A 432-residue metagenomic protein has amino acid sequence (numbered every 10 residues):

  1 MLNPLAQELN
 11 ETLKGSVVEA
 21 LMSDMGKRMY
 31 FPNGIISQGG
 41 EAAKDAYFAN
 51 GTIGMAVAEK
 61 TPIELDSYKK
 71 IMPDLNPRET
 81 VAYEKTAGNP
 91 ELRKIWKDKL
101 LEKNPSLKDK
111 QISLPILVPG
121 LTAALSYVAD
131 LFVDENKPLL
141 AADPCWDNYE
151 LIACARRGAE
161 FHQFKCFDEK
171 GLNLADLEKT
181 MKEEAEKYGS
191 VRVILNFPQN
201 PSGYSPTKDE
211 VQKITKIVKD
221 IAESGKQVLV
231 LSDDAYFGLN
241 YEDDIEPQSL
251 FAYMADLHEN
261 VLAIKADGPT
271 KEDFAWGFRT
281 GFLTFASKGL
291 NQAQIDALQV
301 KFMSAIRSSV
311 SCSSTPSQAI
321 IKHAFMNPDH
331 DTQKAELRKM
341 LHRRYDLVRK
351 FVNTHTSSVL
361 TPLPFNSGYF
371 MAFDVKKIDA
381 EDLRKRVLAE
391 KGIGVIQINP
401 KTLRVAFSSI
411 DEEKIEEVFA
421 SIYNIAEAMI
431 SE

Functional and structural regions predicted by a protein language model:
L2-Q7, G15, E19, S23-G120 (+1 more regions): N-terminal small-domain helix-loop-helix segment of the aminotransferase-like
P4-L9, L13-G15, A255-K339: Conserved core segment of the aminotransferase class I/II
R28-S37, L65-K69, L177-E178, K208-D220 (+3 more regions): Well-ordered, non-membrane alpha-helical segments in soluble/globular domains
F48-N50, K85, L360-N366, V395-I398: Short beta-strand
G54-A58, T122, W146-D147, P198-P201 (+8 more regions): Short, solvent-exposed loop/turn segments at secondary-structure junctions
E79-V230, F237-H258, E413: Conserved core of the PLP fold type I
D98, E102, K182, E259 (+1 more regions): PLP-dependent enzyme catalytic core of the Aspartate aminotransferase-like
K334-R349, L360-D374, P400-T402: Conserved glycine-rich beta-strand-loop-beta hairpin in the small C-terminal domain of fold type I
